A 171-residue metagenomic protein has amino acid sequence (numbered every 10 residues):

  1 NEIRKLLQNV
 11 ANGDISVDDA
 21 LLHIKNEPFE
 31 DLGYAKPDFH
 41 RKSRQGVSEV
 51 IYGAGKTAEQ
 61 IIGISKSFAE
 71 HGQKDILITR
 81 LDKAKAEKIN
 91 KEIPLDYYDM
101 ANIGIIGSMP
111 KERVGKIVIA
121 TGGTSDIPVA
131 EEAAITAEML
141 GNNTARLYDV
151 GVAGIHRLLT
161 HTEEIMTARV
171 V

Functional and structural regions predicted by a protein language model:
N1-D82, E87-E92: Long amphipathic alpha-helical segments
A20-K25, P94-M109: Short, structured interface segments
V50-I51, L77, K116-T121, V171: Short glycine-rich or small-residue beta-strand-to-loop segments that form or flank ligand, phosphate, metal/Fe-S
G55, L81-K83, N102, M109 (+2 more regions): Short, ordered loop/turn segments at secondary-structure junctions
K66-E70, E92-P94, A134-E138, H161-E164: Short, solvent-exposed amphipathic alpha-helical segments in soluble enzyme and RNA/protein-processing domains
I76, L95, T144-A145: Hydrophobic anchor at the start of a short beta-strand that flanks the dinucleotide cofactor-binding loop
V114-H156: Glycine-rich phosphate/diphosphate-binding loop of Rossmann-like nucleotide-binding domains
D149-V171: N-terminal small/polar loop signature for handling phosphorylated ligands or for N-terminal nucleophile
